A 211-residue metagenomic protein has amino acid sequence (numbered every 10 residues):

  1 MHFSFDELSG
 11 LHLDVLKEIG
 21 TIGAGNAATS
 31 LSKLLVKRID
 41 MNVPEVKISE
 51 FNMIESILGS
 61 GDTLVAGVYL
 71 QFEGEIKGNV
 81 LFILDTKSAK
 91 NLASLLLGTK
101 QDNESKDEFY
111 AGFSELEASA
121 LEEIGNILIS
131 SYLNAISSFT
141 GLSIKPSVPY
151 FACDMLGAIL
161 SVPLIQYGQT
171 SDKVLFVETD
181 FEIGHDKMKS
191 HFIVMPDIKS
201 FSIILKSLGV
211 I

Functional and structural regions predicted by a protein language model:
H2-N26, S30-I211: Composition-driven recognition of glycine/serine/threonine/acidic- and proline-rich low-complexity segments and repeats
